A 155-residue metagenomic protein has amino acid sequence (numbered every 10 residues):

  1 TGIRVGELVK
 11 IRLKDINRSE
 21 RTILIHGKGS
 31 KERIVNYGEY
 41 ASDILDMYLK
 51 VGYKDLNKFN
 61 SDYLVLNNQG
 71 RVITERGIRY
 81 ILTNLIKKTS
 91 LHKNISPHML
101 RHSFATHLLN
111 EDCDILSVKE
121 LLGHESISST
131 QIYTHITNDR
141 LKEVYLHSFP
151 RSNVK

Functional and structural regions predicted by a protein language model:
T1-E20: Short, charged phosphate-coordinating catalytic segments
T1-V5, G29-K31, L56-N60: Basic, Lys/Arg- and aromatic-enriched nucleic-acid-binding interface segment
R12, E20, G27, L49 (+1 more regions): Short, flexible helix/strand-to-coil boundary loops that buttress conserved ligand/catalytic motifs in alpha/beta
L13, G38, S42, I78 (+2 more regions): ATP/adenylate-binding site constellation spanning eukaryotic-like Ser/Thr protein kinases, ABC-transporter
G27-M47, S61-I81: C-terminal catalytic core of Y-nucleophile DNA break-rejoin enzymes
N36, Y40, M47-V51, I136-K155: DNA/chromatin major-groove-contacting recognition/catalytic segments
N84, R101-E125, I132: C-terminal catalytic core of tyrosine-transesterase DNA break-rejoin enzymes
N94-H98: Catalytic tyrosine of NAD(P)H-dependent dehydrogenase/reductases that use a Tyr as the general acid/base
